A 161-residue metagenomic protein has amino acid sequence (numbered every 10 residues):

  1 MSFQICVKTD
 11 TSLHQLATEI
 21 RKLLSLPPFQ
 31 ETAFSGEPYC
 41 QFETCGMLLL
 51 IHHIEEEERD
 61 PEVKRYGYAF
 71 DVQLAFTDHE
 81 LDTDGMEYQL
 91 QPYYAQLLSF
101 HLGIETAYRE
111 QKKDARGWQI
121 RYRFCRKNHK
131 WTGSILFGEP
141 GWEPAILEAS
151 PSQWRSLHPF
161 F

Functional and structural regions predicted by a protein language model:
M1-F3, H79-E80: A short, structure-level motif marking secondary-structure boundaries and short turns
S2-T9, F70-V72: Short cationic amphipathic helices and targeting signals
Q4-V7, Q15-T18, K22, P28-Q30 (+1 more regions): Acidic, proline/glycine-rich low-complexity IDRs
D10-T11, V72-H79, Q111: Short, flexible beta-strand-to-coil junctions
E31-L74, G117-N128: Short, intrinsically disordered low-complexity segments
F34, E80-T83: Hydrophobic alpha-helical segments that drive targeting, anchoring, or assembly
E62-D78, W142-W154: Hydrophobic transmembrane alpha-helix bundles
